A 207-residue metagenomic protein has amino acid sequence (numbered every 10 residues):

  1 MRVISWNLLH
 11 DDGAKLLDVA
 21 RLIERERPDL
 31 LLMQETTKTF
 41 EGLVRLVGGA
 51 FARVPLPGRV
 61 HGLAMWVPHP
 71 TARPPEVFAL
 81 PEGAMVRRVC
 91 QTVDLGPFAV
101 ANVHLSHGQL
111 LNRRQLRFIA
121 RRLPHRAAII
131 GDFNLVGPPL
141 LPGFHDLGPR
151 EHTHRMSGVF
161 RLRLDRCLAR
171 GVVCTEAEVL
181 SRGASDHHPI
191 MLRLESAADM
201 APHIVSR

Functional and structural regions predicted by a protein language model:
M1-L46, D186, E195-R207: N-terminal, active-site-proximal structural segment of metallo-dependent hydrolase catalytic domains
M1-L9, T92, P97-H107: Active-site-proximal beta-strand elements of phosphoester/diester hydrolases
S5, L32-M33, N102, I130-D132: Generic enzyme active-site microenvironment
L9, T37, H104-S106, F133-V136 (+1 more regions): Catalytic metal-binding/acid-base residues of hydrolase active sites
L30-F98, L180-G183, H188: Structured beta-strand-rich core segments of catalytic domains in phosphoester-bond hydrolases
E76-M85, P124-A128, F133-R207: Metal-dependent phosphoester-hydrolase catalytic domains
F78-P81, A101-L111: Surface-exposed cleft-lining segments at the edges of enzyme active sites
T92, G96-A99, R113-P139: His/acidic metal-ligating clusters that form di-metal
